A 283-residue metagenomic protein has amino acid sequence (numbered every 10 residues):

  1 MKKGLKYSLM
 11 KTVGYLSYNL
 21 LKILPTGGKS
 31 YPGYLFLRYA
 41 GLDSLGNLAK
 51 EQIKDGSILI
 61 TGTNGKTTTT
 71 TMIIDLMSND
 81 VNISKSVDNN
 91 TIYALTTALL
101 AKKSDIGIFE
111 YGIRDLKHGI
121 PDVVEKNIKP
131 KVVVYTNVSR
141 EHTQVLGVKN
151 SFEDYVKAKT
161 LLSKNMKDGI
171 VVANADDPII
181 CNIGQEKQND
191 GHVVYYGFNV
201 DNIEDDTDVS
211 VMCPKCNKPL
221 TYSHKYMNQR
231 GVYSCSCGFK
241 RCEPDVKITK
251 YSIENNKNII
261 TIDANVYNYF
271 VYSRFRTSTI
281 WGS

Functional and structural regions predicted by a protein language model:
K2-K3, E153, H192-S283: Adenine nucleotide phosphate-binding catalytic loops in nucleotide-utilizing enzymes
G4-G197, E204-D208: Phosphate-binding loop of NTP-binding sites
